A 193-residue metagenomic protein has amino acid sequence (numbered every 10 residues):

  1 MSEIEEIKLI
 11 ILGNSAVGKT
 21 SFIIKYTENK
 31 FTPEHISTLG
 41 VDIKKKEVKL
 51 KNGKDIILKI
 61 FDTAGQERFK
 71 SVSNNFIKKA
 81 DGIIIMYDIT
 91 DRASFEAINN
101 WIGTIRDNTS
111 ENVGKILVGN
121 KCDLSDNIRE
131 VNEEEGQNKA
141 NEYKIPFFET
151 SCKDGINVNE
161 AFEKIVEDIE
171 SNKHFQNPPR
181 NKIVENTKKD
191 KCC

Functional and structural regions predicted by a protein language model:
M1-A16, T20, I24-T27, V48-D55 (+1 more regions): Conserved P-loop small GTPase signature centered on TRAFAC-class small GTPases
T27-I57: Switch I (effector-binding) loop of TRAFAC-class P-loop GTPase G-domains
P33-E34, F95-E96, N127-E130: Conserved catalytic-core motifs of eukaryotic protein kinase domains, centered on the activation segment
D55-S71: Switch II (G3) loop of P-loop NTPases
I60, I84-D88, L117-N120: Conserved beta-strand segments of the P-loop GTPase G domain that flank and frequently precede/overlap
A64, T90, K153: Adenine-nucleotide cofactor-binding loop residues
E67, A93, L124-D126: Short, solvent-exposed loop/turn segments at secondary-structure junctions
K70-R92, I98, T104-N108: Inter-motif core of Ras-like GTPase G domains
